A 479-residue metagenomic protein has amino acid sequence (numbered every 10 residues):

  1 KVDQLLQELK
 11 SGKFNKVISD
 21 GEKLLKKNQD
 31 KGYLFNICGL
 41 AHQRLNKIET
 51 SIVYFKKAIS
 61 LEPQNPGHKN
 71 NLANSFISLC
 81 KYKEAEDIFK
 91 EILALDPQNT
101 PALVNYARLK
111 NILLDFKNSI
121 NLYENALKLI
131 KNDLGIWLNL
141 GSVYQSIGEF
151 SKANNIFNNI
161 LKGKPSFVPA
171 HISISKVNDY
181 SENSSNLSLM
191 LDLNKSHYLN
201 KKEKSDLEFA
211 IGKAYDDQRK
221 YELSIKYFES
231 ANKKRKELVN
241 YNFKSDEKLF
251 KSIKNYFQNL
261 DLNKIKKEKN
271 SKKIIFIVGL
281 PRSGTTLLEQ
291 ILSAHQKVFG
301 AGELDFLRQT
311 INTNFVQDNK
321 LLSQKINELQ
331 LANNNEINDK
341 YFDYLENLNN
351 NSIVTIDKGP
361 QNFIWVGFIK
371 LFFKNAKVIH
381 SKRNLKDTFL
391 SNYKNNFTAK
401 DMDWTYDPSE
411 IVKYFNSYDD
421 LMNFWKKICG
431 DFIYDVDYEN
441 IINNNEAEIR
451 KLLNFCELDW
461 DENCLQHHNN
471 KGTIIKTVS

Functional and structural regions predicted by a protein language model:
K1-L348, K413: Alpha-helical solenoid repeat scaffolds of the TPR/TPR-like class and their adjacent stem/linker regions that mediate
I147, V298-A301, F306-Q330, L348-S479: PAPS-dependent sulfotransferase catalytic domain
